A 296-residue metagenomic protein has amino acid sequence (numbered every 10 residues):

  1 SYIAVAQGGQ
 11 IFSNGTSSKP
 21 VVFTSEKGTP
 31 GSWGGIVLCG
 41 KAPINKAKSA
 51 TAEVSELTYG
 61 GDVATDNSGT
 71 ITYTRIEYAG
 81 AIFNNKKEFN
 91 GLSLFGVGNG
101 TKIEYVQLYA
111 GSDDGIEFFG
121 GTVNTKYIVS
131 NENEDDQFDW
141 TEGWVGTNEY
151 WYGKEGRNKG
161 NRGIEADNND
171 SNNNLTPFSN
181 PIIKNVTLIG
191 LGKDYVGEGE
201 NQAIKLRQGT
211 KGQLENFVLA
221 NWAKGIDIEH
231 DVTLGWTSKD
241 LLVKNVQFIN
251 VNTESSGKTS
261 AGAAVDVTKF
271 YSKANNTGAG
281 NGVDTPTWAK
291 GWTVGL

Functional and structural regions predicted by a protein language model:
S1-I3: Classical protein tyrosine phosphatase
V5-G8, G15, T24-D113, E117-E134 (+1 more regions): Extracellular beta-rich repeat passengers
K19: A phosphate-binding glycine/aspartate-rich beta-alpha loop in the early core of alpha/beta enzymes
